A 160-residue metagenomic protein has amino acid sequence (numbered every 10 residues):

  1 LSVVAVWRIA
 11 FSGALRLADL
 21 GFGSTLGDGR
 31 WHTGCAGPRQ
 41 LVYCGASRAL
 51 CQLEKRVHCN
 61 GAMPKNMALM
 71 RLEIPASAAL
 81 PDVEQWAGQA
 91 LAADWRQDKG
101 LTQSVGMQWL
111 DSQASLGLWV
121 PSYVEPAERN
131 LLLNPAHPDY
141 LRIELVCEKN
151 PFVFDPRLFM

Functional and structural regions predicted by a protein language model:
L1-G23, G29-T33, A62-M160: Active-site and NAD+-binding cores of ADP-ribose-processing enzymes
W31-H58, L131-A136: Extended catalytic/binding region for NAD+/ADP-ribose chemistry, centered on the ART fold
